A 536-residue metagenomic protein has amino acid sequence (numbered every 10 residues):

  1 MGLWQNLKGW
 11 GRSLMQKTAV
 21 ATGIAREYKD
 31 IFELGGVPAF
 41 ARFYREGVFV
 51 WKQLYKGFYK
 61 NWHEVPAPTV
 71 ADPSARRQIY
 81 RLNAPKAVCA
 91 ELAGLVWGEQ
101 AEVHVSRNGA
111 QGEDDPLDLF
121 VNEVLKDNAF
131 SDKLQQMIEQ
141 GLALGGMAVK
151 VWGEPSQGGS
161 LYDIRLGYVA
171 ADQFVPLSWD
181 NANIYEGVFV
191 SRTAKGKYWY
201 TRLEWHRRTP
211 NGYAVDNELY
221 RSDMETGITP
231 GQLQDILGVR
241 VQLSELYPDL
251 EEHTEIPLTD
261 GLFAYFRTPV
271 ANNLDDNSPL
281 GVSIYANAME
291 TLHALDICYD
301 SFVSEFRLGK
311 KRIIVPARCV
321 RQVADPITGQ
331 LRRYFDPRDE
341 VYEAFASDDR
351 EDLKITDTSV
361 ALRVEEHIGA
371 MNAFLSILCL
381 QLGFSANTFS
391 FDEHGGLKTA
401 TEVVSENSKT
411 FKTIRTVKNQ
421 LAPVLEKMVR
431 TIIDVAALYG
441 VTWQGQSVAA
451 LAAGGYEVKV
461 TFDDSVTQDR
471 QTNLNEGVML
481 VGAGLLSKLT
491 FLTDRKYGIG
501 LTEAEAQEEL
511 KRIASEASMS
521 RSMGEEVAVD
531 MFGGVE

Functional and structural regions predicted by a protein language model:
M1-Y185, F189-A194, E536: Extended, helix-rich architectural segments
R107-D118, V323, F345-T472, E508-S520: Surface-exposed loop-to-helix/strand elements on domain peripheries
V121, L375, K488-L492: Generic structural marker for isolated residues within well-ordered, non-membrane alpha-helices of soluble domains
N122, Q135-L144, A148-V282: Extended, regular secondary-structure scaffolds
V241-E406, T442-V448: Extended, charged amphipathic alpha-helical segments
R470-T493: C-terminal structured domain segments
T490, D494-A528: Long, highly charged low-complexity segments enriched in Glu/Asp and Lys/Arg with interspersed Ser/Thr
V529-E536: Long, low-complexity, intrinsically disordered segments
